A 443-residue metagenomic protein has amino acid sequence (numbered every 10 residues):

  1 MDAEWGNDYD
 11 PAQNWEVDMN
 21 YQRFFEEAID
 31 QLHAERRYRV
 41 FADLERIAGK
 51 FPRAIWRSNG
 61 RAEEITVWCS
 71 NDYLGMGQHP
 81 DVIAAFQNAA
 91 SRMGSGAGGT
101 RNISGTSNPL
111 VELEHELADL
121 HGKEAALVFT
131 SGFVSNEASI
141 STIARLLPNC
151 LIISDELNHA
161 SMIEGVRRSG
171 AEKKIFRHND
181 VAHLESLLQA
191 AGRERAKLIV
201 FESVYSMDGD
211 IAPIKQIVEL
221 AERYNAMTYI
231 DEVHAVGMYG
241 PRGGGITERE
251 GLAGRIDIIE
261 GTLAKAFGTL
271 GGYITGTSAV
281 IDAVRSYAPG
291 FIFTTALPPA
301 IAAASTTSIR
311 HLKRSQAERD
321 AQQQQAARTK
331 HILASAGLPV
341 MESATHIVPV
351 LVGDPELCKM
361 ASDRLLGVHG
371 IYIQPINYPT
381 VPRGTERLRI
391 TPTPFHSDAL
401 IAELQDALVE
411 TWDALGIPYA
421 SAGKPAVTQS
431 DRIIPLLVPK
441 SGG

Functional and structural regions predicted by a protein language model:
D10-Q13, Y73-M76, P80, A84-N88 (+4 more regions): PLP-dependent enzyme catalytic core of the Aspartate aminotransferase-like
N20-M93, A226: N-terminal "arm"/small-domain region of PLP-dependent enzymes with the aminotransferase-like
D72, K174-I230: Active-site phosphate-binding strand-loop segment of PLP-dependent enzymes
I83-S131: Conserved N-terminal alpha-helix of the aminotransferase class I/II PLP-enzyme fold
S131, I153-S169: Substrate-binding/gating loop at the entrance of the active-site cleft, primarily in PLP-dependent aminotransferase-like
S139-A160: Conserved PLP-anchoring active-site segment centered on the Schiff-base-forming lysine
A212, T306-Y372: Conserved PLP-dependent catalytic core of the aminotransferase class-I/II
R242, E248-A283: Active-site PLP attachment segment
